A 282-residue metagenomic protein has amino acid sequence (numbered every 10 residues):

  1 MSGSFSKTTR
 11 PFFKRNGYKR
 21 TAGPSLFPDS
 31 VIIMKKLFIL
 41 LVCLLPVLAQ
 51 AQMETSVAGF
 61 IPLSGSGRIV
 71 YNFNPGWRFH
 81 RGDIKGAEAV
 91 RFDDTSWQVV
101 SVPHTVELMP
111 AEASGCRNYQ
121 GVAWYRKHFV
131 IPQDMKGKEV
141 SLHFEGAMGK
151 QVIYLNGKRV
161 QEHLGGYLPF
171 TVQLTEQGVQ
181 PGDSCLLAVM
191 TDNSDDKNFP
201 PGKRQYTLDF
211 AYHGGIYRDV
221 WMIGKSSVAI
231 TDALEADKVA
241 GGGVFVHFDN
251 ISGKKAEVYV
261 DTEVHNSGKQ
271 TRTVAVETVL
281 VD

Functional and structural regions predicted by a protein language model:
S2-S4, T9-P11, R20: Targeting/processing segments of secretory and organellar proteins
R15, R20-I33: Short, Lys/Arg-enriched N-terminal segments with co-localized hydrophobic residues within the first ~10-30 amino acids
L37-P46: Sec-dependent N-terminal signal peptides
Q52-G86: N-terminal pre-domain segments of enzymes
T55, G59, L63-S64, Q120-D237 (+2 more regions): Accessory beta-strand-rich segments of carbohydrate-active enzymes
I153-L155, K255-D282: Beta-strand-rich binding/interaction modules
S227-S267: Surface beta-strand/loop "capping" patches
